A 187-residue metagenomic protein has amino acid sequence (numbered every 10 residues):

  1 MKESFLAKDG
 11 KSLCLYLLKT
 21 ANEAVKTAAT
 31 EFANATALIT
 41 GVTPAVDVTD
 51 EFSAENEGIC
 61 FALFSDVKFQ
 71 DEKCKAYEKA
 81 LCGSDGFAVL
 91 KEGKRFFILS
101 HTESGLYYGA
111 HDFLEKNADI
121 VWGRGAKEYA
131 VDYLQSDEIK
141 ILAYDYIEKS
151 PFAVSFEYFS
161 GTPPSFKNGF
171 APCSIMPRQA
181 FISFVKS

Functional and structural regions predicted by a protein language model:
E3-F5: Boundary/junction segments of secreted and surface-exposed precursor proteins
A7-A21: Acidic/histidine-rich, surface-exposed loop or edge segments in extracytoplasmic proteins
S12, E23-E31, A35-I39, S53 (+1 more regions): Feature activates predominantly on carbohydrate-active enzymes
L18, F61-S65, L99-H101: Active-site-proximal beta-strand/loop segments in catalytic clefts of secreted hydrolases
T40-V46: Surface-exposed helix-capping loop/turn segments at secondary-structure junctions
V46-K79: Short, well-ordered secondary-structure micro-motifs within conserved domains or adaptor modules
